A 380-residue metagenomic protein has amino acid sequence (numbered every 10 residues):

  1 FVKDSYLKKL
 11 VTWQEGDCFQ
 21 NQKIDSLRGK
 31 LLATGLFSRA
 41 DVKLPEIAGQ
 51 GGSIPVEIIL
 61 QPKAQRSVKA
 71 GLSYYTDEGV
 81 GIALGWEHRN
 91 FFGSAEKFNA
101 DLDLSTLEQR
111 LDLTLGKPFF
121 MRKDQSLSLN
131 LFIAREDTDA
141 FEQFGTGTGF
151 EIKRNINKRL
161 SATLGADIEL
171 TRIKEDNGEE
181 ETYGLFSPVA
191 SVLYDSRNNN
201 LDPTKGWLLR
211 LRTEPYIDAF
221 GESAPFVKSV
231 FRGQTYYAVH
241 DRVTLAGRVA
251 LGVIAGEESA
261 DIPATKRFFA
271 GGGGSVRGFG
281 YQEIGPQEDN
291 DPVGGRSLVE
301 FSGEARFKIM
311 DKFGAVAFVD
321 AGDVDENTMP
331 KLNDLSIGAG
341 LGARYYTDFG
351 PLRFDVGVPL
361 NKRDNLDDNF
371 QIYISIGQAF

Functional and structural regions predicted by a protein language model:
V2-W13: N-terminal periplasmic "start-of-domain" segments of outer-membrane beta-barrel proteins
K3, C18-R210, L245, G274-G278 (+5 more regions): Gram-negative/organellar outer-membrane beta-barrel architecture
I54, R242-F318, E326: Extracytoplasmic gating/loop element in the C-terminal half of outer-membrane beta-barrel translocons and assembly
F141, K174-E180, E257-R267, N327-M329 (+1 more regions): Outer-membrane beta-barrel and related beta-rich outer-membrane complex signature in Gram-negative bacteria
G149-K153, L208-I217, A224-E257: Transmembrane beta-barrel strand/turn architecture of Gram-negative outer membrane proteins
A219-P225, N327-L332: Short glycine/threonine-rich loop-to-helix capping motif typified by GTGT followed within a few residues by an Asp-Pro
G322-I372: C-terminal structured "cap/appendage" subdomains that terminate the fold
